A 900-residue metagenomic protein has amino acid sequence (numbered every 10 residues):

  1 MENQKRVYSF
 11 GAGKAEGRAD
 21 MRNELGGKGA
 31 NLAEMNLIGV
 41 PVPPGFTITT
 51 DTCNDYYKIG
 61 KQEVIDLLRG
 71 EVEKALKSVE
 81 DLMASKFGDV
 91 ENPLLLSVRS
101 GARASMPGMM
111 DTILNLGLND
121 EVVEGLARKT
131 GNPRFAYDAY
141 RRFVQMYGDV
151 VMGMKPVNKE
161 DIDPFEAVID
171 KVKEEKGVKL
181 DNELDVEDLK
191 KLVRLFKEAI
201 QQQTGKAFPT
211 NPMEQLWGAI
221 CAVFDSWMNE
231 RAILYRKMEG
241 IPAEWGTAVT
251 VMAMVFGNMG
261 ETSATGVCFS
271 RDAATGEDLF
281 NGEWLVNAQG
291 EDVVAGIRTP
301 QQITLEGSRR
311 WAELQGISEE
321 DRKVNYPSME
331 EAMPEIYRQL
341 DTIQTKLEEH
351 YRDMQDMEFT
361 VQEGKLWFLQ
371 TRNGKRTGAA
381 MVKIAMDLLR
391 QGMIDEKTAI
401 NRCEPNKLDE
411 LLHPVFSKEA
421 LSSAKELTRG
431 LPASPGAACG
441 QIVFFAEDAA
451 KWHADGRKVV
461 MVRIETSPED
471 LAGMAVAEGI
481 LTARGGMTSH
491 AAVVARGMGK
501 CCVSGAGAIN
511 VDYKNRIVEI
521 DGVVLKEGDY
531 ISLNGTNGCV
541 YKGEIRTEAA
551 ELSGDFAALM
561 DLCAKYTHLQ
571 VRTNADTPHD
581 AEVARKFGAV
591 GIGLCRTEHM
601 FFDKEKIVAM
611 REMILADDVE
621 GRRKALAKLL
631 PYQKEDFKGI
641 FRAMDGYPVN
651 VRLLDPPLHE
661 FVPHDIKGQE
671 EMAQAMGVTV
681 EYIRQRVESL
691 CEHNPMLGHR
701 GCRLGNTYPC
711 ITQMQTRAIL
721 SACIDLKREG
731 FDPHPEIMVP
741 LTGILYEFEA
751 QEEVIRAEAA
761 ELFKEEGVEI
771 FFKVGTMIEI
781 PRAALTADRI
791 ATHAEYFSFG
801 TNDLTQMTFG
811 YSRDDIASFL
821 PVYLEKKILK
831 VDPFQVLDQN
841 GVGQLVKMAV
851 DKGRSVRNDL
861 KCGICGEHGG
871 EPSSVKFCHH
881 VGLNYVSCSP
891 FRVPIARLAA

Functional and structural regions predicted by a protein language model:
M1-A424, P432, K451, R457-V460 (+11 more regions): Nucleotide/phosphate-binding sheet-loop regions of phosphoryl- and nucleotidyl-transfer enzymes
T47, D51, T466, G485-M487 (+12 more regions): Short, ordered loop/turn segments at secondary-structure junctions
R99-S100, L552, L562-A900: Conserved alpha/beta-domain cores
T250, V443, V460-R463, L481 (+3 more regions): Structural motif
K365-W367, K451, V460, I464-A475 (+9 more regions): Glycine-rich phosphate/ribose-binding loops and adjacent secondary-structure elements that form binding surfaces
R429-E469, I520-A558: Extended, non-globular alpha-helical segments
F445, A508-I509, A557-M560, D576-P578: Intrinsically disordered, low-complexity regulatory segments
